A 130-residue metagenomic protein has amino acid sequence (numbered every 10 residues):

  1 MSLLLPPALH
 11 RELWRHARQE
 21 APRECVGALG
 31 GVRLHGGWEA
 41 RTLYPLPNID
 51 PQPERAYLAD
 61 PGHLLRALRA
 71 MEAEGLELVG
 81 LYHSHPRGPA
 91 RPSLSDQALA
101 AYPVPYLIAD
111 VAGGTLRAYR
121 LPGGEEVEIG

Functional and structural regions predicted by a protein language model:
M1-L78, P86-G130: Conserved beta-strand-loop surface patch within small alpha/beta domains used for substrate/adaptor or ligand engagement
L81: Conserved, mostly hydrophobic/aromatic
